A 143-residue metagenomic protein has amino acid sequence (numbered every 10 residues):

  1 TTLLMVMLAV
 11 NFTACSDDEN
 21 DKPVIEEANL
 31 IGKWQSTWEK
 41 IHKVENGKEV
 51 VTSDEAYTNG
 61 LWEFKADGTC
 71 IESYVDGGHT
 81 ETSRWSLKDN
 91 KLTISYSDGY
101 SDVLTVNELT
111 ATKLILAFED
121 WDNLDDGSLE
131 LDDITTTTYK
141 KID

Functional and structural regions predicted by a protein language model:
T1-M5: Sec-dependent signal peptide recognition, specifically the positively charged N-region followed immediately by
V10-A14: C-terminal motif of bacterial Sec signal peptides marking the signal peptidase cleavage site
S16-D143: Lipid interaction determinants
